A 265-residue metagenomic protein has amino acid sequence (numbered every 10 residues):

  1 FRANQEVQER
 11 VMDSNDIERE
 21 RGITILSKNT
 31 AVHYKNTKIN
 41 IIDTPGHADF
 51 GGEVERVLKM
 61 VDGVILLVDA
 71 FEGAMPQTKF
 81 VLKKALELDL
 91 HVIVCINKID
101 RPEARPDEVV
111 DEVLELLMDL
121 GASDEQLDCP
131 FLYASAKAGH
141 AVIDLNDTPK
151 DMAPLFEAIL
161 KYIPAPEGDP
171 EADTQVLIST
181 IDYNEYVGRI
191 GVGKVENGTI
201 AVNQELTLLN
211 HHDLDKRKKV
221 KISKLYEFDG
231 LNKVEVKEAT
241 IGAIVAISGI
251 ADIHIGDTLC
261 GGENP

Functional and structural regions predicted by a protein language model:
F1-S27, F50, L116-D128, L160-T174 (+5 more regions): Active-site phosphate-binding and catalytic loops of NTP-dependent enzymes
F1-V68, E72, E112, I181-N184: P-loop NTPase switch module centered on the Walker A-proximal segment
G22, I41-D43, V57, I65 (+8 more regions): Residue-level signature of catalytic and energy-coupling elements of molecular machines, predominantly ATP/GTP-dependent
H47-A48, F71-A74, E87, K98-A104 (+5 more regions): Conserved nucleotide-binding/hydrolysis micro-motifs of P-loop NTPases
G52-V54, P76-K79, E103-E108, M118 (+4 more regions): Short acidic, glycine/serine/threonine-rich loops at helix termini
L58, G63-Q126, G256: Conserved C-terminal guanine-recognition region of P-loop GTPase G domains, centered on the G4
H91, D100-P164: Canonical P-loop GTPase G-domain recognition
Q175-P265: Conserved nucleotide-binding/hydrolysis modules and their immediate coupling elements across P-loop/ASCE NTPase motors
